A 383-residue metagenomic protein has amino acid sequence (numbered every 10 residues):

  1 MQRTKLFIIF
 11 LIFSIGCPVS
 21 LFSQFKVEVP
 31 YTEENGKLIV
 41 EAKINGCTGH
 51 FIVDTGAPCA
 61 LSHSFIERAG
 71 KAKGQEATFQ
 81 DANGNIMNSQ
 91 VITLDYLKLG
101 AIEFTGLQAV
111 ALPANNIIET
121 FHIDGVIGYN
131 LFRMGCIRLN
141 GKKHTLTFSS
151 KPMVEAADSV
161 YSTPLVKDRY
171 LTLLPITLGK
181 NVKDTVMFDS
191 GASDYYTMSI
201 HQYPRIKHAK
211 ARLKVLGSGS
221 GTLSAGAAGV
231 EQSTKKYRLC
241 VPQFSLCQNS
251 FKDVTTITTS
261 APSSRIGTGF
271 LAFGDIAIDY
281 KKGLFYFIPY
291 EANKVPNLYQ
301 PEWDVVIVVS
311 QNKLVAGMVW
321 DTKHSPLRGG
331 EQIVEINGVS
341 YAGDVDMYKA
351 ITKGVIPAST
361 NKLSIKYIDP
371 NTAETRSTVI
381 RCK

Functional and structural regions predicted by a protein language model:
M1-K26: Bacterial Sec-dependent N-terminal signal peptides
F22-K383: Pepsin/retropepsin-fold aspartyl endopeptidases
